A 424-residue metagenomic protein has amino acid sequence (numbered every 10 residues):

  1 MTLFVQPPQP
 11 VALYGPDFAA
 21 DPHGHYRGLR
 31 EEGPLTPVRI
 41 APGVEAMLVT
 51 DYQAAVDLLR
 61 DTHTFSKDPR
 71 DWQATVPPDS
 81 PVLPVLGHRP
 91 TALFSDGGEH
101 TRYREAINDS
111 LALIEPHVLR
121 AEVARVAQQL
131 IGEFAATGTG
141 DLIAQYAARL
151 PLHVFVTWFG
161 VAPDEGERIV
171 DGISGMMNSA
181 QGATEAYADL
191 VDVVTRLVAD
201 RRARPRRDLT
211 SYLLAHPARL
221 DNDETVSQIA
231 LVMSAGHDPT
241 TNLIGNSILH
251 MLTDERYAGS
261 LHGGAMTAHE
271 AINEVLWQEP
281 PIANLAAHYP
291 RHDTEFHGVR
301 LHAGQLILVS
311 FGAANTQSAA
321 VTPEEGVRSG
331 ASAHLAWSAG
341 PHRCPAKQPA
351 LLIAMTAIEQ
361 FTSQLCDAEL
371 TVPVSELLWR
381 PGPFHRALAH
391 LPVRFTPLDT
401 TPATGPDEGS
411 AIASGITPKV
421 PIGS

Functional and structural regions predicted by a protein language model:
M1-S424: Cytochrome P450
